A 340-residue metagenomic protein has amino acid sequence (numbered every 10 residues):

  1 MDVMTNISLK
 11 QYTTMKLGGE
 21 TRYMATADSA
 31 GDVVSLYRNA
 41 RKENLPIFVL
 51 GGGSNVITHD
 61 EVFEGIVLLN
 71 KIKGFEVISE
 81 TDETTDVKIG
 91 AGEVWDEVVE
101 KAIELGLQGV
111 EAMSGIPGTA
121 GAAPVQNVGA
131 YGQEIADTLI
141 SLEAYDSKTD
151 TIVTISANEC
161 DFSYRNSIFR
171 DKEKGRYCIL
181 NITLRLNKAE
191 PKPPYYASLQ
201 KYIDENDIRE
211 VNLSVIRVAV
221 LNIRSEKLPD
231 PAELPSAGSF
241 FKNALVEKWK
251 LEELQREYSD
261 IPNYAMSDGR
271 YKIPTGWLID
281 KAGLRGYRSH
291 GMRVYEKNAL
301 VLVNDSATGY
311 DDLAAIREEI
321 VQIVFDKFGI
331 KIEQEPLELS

Functional and structural regions predicted by a protein language model:
M1-T149: Anion-binding (especially nucleotide phosphate/pyrophosphate-binding) glycine-rich loop and adjoining beta-alpha core
M4, Q11-L17, V56, I152-D311 (+1 more regions): Phosphate/pyrophosphate- and phosphate-bearing ligand-binding catalytic cores of soluble enzymes
I320: Phosphate/pyrophosphate-binding loops and the adjoining catalytic core of nucleotide-dependent enzymes
V324: Conserved ATP-binding N-box helix of the HATPase_c
